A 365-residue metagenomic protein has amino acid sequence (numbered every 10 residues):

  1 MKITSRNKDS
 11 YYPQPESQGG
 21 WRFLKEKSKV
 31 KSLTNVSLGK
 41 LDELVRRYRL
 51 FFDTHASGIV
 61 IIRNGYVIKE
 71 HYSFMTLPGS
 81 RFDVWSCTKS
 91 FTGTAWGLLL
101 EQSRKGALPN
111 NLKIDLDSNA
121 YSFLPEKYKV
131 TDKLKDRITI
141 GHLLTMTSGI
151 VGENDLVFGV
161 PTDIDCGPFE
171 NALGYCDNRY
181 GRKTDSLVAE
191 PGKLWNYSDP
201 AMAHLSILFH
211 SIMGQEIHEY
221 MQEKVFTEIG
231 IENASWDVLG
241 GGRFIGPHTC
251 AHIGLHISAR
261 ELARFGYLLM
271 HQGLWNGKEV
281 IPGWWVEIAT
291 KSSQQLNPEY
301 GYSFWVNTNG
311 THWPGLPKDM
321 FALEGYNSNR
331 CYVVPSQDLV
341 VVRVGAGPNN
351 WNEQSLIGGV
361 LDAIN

Functional and structural regions predicted by a protein language model:
M1, L323-N365: Structured C-terminal helix/loop/strand segments within mature extracytoplasmic catalytic/sensor domains
M1-L77, F82, E101-K113, Q215 (+1 more regions): N-terminal leader/targeting segments and the immediately adjacent pre-domain N-terminus
G65, F82-L116, L143, L205-F209 (+1 more regions): Active-site SXXK
Y72, P78-G79, N154-G242, H248-I253: Catalytic-site signature segments of enzymes, centered on catalytic residues
D83, Q102-V151, S211-H252: Active-site helix/loop module of the DD-peptidase/beta-lactamase fold, centered on the serine-lysine SxxK catalytic
A201-L208, I253-W275, N329-G345: Active-site-proximal alpha-helical segments within enzyme catalytic domains
M221-Q222, F226-K291: Active-site-proximal binding-pocket segments
E232-N233, V238, T290-V340: Active-site Gly/Thr loop motif
